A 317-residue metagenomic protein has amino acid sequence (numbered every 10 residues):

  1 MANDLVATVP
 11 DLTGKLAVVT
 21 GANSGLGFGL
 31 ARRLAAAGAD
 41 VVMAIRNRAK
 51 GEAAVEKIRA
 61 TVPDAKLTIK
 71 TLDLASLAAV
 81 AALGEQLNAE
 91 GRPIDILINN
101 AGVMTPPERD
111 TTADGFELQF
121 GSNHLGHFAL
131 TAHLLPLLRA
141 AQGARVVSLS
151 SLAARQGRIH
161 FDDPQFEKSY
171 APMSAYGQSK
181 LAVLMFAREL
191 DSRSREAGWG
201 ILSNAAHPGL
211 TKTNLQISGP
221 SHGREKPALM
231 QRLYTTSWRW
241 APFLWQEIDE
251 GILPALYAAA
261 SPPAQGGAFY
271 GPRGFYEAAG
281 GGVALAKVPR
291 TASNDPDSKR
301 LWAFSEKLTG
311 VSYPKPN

Functional and structural regions predicted by a protein language model:
M1-E225, M230, K307-P316: Rossmann-fold NAD(P)H-dependent dehydrogenase/reductase core
T20-A22, A75, S122-N123, Q246-E250 (+1 more regions): A short, hydrophobic secondary-structure junction motif
M43, L72, F243, R290-S293: Pocket-edge positions in alpha/beta enzyme catalytic cores
A113, K168, P172, S237-W240 (+1 more regions): A short, mixed-charge helix-start or loop-turn motif at secondary-structure junctions
D162, G267-P272, P316-N317: Short, hydrophobic secondary-structure boundary micro-motifs
S179, R232-L285, D295-K299: C-terminal helical subdomain
E189, P254-Y257, F304: Generic recognition of well-ordered alpha-helical segments
P289-N317: C-terminal amphipathic/interface module of NAD(P)-dependent oxidoreductases and related NAD-binding regulators
